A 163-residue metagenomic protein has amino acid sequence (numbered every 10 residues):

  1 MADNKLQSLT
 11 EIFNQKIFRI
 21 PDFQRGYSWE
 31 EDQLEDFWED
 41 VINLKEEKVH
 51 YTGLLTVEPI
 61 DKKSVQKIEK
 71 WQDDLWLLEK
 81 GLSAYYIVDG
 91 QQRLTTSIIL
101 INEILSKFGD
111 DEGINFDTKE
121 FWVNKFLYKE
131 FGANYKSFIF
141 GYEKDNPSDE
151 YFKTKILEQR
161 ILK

Functional and structural regions predicted by a protein language model:
M1-K163: Glycine- and hydrophobic-rich flexible loops that cap the catalytic core of alpha/beta enzyme folds
